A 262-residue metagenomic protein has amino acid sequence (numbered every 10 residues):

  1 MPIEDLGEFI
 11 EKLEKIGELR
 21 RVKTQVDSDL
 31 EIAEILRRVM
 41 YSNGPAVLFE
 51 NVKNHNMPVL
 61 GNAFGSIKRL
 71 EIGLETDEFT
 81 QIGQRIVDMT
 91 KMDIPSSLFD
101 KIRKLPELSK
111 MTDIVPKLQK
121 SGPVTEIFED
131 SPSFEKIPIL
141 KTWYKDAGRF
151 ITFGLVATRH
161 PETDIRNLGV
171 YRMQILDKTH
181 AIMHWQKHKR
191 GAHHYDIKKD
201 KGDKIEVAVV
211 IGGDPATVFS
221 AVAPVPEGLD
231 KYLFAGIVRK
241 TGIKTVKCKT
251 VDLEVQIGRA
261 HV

Functional and structural regions predicted by a protein language model:
M1-R259: Extended, highly charged
